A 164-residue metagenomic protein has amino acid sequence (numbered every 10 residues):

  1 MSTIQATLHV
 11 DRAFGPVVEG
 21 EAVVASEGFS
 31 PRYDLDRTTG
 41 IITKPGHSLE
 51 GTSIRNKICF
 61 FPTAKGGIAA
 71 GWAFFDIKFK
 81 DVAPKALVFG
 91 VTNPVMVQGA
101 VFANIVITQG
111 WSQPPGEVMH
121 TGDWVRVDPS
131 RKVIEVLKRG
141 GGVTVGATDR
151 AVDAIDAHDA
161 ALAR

Functional and structural regions predicted by a protein language model:
M1, P129-K132, L137-R164: Intein/HINT protein-splicing elements and their conserved insertion hotspots or analogous self-processing inserts
T3-V18, A22-E135: Feature captures the catalytic cores and cofactor-binding loops of soluble hydro-lyases/lyases that act on carboxylate
